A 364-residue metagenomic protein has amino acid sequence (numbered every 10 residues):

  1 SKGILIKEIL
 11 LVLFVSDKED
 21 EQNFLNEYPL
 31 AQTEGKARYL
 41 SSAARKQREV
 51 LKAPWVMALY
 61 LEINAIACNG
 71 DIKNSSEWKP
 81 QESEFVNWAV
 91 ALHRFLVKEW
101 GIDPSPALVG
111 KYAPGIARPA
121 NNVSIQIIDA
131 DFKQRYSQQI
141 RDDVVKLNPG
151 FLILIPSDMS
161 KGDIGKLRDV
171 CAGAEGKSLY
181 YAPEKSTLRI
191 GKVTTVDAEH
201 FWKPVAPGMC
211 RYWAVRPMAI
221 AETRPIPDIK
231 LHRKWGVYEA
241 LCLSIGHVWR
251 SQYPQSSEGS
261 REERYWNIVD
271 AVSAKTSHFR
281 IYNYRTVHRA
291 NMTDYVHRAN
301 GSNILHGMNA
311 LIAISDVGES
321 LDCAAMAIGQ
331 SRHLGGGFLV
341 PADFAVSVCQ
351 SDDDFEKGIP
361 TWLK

Functional and structural regions predicted by a protein language model:
S1-K364: RNA-interacting cores
